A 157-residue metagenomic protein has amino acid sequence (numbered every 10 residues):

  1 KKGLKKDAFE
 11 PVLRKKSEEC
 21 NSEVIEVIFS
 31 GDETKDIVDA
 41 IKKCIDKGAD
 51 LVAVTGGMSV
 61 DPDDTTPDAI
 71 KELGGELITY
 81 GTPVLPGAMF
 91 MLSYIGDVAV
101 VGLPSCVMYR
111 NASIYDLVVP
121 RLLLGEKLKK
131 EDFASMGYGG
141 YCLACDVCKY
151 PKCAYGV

Functional and structural regions predicted by a protein language model:
K1-D36: Glycine-rich phosphate/diphosphate-binding loop of Rossmann-like nucleotide-binding domains
K1-G3, G57-D61, S105-R110: Gly/Ser/Thr-rich loops at beta-strand to alpha-helix junctions that form or flank small-molecule/cofactor-binding
L4-A8, D39, D64-T65, S113-I114: Generic recognition of short, well-ordered alpha-helical segments
A8-R14, K42-K43, D68-E72, D116-R121: Short, solvent-exposed amphipathic alpha-helical segments in soluble enzyme and RNA/protein-processing domains
C20-I25, K47-V52, A99: Short, surface-exposed connector motifs at secondary-structure boundaries
I25-F29, A53-G56, G81-T82, E131-M136: A generic structural motif
D36-M89: Glycine-rich phosphate-binding loop
L73-V157: Flexible glycine/proline-rich
